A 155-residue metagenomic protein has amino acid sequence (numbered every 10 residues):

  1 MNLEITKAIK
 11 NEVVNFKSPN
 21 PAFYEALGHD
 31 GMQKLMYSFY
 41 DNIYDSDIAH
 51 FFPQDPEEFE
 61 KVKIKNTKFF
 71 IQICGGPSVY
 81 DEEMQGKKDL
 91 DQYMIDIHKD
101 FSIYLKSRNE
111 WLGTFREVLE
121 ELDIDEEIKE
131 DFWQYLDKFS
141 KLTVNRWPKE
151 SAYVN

Functional and structural regions predicted by a protein language model:
M1-N155: Core of compact, soluble alpha-helical bundle domains
